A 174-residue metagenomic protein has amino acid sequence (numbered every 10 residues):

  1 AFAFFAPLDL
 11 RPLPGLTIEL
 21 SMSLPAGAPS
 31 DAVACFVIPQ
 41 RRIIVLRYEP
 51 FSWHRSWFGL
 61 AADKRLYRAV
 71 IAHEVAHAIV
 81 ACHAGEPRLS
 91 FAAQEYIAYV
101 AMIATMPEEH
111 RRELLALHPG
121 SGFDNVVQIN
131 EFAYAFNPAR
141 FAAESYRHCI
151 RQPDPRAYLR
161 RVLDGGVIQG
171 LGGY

Functional and structural regions predicted by a protein language model:
A1, D63, Y67, I71 (+2 more regions): Stable alpha-helical elements in mature extracytoplasmic
A1-Y48, A61: Auxiliary, metal-adjacent structural segments of Zn-dependent hydrolase domains
A6-L20, C82-F91, H110-P119: Surface-exposed patches in mature extracellular/periplasmic domains of secreted proteins
L24-P25, E49-W53, A78, G85-P87: Solvent-exposed loop/turn segments at secondary-structure junctions within structured extracellular/periplasmic domains
P50-I71, L89: Short pre-active-site segment immediately N-terminal to the catalytic Zn-binding motif
R65, A81-I103: Post-HEXXH active-site segment of zinc metalloproteases
A69-C82: Active-site recognition of the HExxH zinc-binding catalytic motif
E108-Y174: Long, well-structured alpha-helical subdomains associated with metal-dependent extracellular/ecto-lumenal hydrolases
